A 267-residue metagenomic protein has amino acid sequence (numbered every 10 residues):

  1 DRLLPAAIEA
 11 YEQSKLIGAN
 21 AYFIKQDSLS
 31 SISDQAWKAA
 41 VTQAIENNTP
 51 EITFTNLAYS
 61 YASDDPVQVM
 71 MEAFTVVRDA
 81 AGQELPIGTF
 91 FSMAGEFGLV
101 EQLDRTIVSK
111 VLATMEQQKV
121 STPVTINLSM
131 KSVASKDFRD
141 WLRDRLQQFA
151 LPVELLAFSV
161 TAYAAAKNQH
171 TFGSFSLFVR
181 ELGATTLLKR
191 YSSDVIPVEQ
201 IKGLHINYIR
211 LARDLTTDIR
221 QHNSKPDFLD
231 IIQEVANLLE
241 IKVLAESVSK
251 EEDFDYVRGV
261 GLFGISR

Functional and structural regions predicted by a protein language model:
D1, F97-F172, S247: Catalytic core of bacterial c-di-GMP phosphodiesterases, primarily the EAL and HD-GYP domains, capturing alpha-helical
D1-A19, K38, G88, E246-S247 (+1 more regions): Catalytic-core segments of nucleotide cyclases and related cyclic-nucleotide turnover enzymes
L3-A10, M93-A94, I107-V111, L142 (+3 more regions): Structural preference for long, well-ordered alpha-helical segments in enzyme cores
Q13-A36, T53, S121-S129: Flexible, glycine/charge-rich interdomain/linker segments that couple and regulate nucleotide signaling catalytic cores
L29-M93: Active-site core of bacterial EAL-family cyclic-dinucleotide phosphodiesterase domains
P66, F90, I107, I126 (+3 more regions): Conserved, mostly hydrophobic/aromatic
D79-E84, V108-L112, R190: Short acidic-capped amphipathic helix/loop micro-motif used as an active-site/signal-coupling element
R145-R220, Q233-R267: The catalytic core of metal-dependent phosphodiesterases that act on cyclic dinucleotides
